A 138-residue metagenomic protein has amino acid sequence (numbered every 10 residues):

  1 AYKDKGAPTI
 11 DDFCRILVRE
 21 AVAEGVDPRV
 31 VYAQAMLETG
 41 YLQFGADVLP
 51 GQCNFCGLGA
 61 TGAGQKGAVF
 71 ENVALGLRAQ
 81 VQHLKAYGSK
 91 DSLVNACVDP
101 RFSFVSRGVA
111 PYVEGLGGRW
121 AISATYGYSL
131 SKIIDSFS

Functional and structural regions predicted by a protein language model:
A1-S138: Catalytic cores of secreted/periplasmic lytic hydrolases that degrade extracellular macromolecules
